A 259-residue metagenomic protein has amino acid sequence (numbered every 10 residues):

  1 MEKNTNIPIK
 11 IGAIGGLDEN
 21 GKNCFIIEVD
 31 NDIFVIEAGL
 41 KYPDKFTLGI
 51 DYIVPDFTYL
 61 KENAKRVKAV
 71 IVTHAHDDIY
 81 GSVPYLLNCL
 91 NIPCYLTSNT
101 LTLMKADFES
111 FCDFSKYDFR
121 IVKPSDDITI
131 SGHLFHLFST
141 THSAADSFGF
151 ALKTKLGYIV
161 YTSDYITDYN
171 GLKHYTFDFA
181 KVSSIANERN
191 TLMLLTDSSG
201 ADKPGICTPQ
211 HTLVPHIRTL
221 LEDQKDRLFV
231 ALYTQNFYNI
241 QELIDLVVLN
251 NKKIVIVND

Functional and structural regions predicted by a protein language model:
E2-I71, H76-L249, K253-D259: His/Asp/Glu-rich metal-coordinating catalytic cores of metallo-dependent phosphodiesterases/hydrolases acting on
